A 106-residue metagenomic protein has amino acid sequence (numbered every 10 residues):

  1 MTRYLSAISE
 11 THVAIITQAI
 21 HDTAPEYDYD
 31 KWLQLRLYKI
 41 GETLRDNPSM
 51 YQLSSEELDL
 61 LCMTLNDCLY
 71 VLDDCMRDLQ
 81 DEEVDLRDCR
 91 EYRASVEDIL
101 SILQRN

Functional and structural regions predicted by a protein language model:
M1-N106: Positively charged, low-complexity terminal tracts and the immediately adjacent first secondary-structure elements
